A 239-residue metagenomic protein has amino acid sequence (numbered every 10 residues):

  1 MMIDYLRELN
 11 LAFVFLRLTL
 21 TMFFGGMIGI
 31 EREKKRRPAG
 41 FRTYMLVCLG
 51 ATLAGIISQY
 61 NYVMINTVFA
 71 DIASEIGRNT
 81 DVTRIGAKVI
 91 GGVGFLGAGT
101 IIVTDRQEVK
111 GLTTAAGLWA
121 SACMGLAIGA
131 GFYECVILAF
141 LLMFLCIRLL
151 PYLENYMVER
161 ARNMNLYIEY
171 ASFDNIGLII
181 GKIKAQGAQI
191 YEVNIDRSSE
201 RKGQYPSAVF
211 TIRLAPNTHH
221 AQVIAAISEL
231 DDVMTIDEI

Functional and structural regions predicted by a protein language model:
M1-I76, T83: Alpha-helical transmembrane segments and their membrane-interface boundaries that form or gate the permeation pathway
G26-R37, L96-R106, Y152: C-terminal ends of transmembrane helices
K34-V47, D81-I90, T104-W119: Short, non-helical or kinked segments that cap or interrupt transmembrane helices
L46-I57, A116-I128: Small-residue-rich segments of transmembrane alpha-helices in multi-pass membrane proteins, especially helix faces
F132-I195: Canonical alpha-helical transmembrane segment with a positive-inside/aromatic-interface signature
L178-Q186, H219-D231: Short amphipathic alpha-helices in soluble, non-transmembrane regions that often serve as interface/regulatory elements
I190-D196, I224-A225, E229-I239: Conserved short beta-strand edge segments in small beta-sheet-based binding/regulatory domains
Q204-I212: Short, hydrophobic beta-strand segments
